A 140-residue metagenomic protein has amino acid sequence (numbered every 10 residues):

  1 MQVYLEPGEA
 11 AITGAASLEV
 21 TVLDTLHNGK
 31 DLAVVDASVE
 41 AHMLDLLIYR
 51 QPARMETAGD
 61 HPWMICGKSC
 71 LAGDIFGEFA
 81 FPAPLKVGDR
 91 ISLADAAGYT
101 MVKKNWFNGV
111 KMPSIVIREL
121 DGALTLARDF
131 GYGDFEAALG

Functional and structural regions predicted by a protein language model:
Q2-G140: Charged (often Lys/Glu-rich) extended helix/loop segments that serve as interaction or gating elements
